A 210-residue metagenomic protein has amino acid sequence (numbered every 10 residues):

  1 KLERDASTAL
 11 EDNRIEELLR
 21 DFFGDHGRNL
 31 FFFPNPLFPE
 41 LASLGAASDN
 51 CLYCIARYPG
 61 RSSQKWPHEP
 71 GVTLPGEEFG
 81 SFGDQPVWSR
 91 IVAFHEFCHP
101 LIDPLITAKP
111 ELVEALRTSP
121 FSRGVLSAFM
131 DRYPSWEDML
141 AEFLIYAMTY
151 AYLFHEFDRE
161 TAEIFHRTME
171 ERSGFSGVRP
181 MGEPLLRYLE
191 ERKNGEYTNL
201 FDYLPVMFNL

Functional and structural regions predicted by a protein language model:
K1-S62: Auxiliary, metal-adjacent structural segments of Zn-dependent hydrolase domains
D21-D25, P100, P104, M148-H155 (+1 more regions): Structured segments of extracytoplasmic/periplasmic soluble domains in secreted or envelope-associated proteins
G60-T73, G182, L189: Polybasic, proline/glycine-rich intrinsically disordered low-complexity segments
V72-A93: Short pre-active-site segment immediately N-terminal to the catalytic Zn-binding motif
P86-A108: Active-site recognition of the HExxH zinc-binding catalytic motif
P104-F175: Post-HExxH zinc-binding segment in Zn-dependent metallohydrolases
A147-L210: Pan-zinc metallopeptidase signature
